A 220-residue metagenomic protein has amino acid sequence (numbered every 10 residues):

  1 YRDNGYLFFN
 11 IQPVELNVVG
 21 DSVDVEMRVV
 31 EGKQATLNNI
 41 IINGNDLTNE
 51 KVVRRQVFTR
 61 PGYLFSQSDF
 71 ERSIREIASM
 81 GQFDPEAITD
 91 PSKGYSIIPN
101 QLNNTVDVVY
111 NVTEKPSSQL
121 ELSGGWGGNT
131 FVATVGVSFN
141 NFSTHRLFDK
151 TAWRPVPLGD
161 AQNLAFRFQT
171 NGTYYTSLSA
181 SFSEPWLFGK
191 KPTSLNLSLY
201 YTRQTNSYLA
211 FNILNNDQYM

Functional and structural regions predicted by a protein language model:
Y1-S96, S118, L147, D160: Acidic, glycine-rich low-complexity/disordered segments
L47, S66-M220: Gram-negative/organellar outer-membrane beta-barrel architecture
